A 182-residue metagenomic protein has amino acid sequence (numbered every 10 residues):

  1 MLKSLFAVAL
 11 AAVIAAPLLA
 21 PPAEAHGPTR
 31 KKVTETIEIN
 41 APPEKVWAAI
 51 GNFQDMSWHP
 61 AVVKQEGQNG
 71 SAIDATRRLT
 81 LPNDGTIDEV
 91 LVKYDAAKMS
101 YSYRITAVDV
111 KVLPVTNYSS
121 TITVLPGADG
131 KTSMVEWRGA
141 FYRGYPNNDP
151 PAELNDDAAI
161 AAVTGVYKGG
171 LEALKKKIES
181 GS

Functional and structural regions predicted by a protein language model:
M1-A9: Bacterial N-terminal signal peptides that target proteins for export
I14-P22: C-terminal segment of classical bacterial N-terminal signal peptides
P21-G70: Hydrophobic ligand-binding cavity/cleft-lining segments
N40-E44, V92-S100, T123-M134, K176-S182: A short, structured loop/turn motif at beta-sheet edges
V46-I50, M56, R77, L91 (+3 more regions): Hydrophobic pocket/interface hotspot
I50-N52, N83, K93-D95, I105-D109 (+1 more regions): A mature extracytoplasmic/lumenal domain signature
F53-E89, A96-K98: Short beta-edge strand/loop motif at the mouth of beta-sheet-based domains
V108-G165: Beta-strand/loop substructures that line and gate deep hydrophobic ligand-binding cavities in soluble
